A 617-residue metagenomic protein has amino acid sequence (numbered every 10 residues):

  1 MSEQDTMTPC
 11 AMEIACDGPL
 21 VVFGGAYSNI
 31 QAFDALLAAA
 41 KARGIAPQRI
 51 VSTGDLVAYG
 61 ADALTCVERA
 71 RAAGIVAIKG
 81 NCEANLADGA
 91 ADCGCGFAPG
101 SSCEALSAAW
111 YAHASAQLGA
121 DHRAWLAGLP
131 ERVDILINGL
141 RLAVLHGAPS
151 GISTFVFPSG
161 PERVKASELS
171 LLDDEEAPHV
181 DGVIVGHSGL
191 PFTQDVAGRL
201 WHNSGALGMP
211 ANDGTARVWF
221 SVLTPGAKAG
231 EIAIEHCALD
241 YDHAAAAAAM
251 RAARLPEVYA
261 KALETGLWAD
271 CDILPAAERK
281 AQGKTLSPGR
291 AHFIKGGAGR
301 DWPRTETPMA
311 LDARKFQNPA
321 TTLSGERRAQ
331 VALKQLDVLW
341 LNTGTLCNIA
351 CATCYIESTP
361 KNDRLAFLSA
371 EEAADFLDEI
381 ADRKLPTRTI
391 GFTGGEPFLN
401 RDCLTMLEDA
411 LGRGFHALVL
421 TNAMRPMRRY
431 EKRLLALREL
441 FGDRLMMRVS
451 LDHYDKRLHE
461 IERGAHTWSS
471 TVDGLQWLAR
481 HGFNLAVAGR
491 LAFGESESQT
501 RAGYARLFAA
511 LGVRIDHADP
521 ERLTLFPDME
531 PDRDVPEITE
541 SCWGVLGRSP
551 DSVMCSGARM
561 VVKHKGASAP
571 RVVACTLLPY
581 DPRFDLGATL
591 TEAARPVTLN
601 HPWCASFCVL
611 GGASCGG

Functional and structural regions predicted by a protein language model:
M1-A73, S369-A370, D375: N-terminal active-site segment of His-dependent metallophosphoesterases
S2-E3, P9-A11, A15, D195-T305 (+3 more regions): Acidic, His/Gly-rich catalytic cores of divalent-metal-dependent hydrolytic chemistry
L56-A73, L86-P99, Q194-V196, R401-T405 (+1 more regions): Metal-dependent catalytic neighborhoods of phosphoester/phosphodiester hydrolases
C66, A72-I135, L140, G151 (+1 more regions): Active-site neighborhood of divalent metal-dependent phosphoester bond hydrolases
P308-G394, F398-E408, R413: Conserved alpha-helical substructure of the radical SAM core
K361-D378, G395-L440, M447, L451-D473 (+1 more regions): Canonical radical SAM enzyme core domain
P386-I390, G412, L418, F441-L451 (+1 more regions): Conserved C-terminal portion of the radical SAM core fold that forms the substrate/S-adenosylmethionine-binding
A509-G512, P527-G617: Accessory C-terminal segments flanking Radical SAM cores
